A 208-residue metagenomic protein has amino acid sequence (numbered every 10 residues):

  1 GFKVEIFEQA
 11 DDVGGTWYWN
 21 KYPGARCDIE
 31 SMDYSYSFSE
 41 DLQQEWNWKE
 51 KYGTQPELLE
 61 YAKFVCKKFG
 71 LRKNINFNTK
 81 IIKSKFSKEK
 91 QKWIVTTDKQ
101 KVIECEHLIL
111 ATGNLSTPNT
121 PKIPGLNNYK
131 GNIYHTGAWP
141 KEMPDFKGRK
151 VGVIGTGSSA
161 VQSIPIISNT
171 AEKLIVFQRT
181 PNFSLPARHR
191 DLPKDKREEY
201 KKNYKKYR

Functional and structural regions predicted by a protein language model:
G1-D12, Y18, L108-R208: Rossmann-like dinucleotide-binding core of oxidoreductases
V13, M32, K80, Q91 (+1 more regions): Residues that flank catalytic or metal-binding motifs in active/ligand-binding sites
Y18-Y61, P181-R208: Glycine-rich active-site loop/strand segments that organize a redox cofactor
W19-Y22, I29, K85-E89, L126: FAD-dinucleotide binding site
S37, T96, H135: Residues in well-ordered beta-strands of folded domains
E40, I82, K88, P140-K141 (+1 more regions): Residue-level detector of flexible, active-site-proximal loop/helix-junction positions within diverse enzyme catalytic
W48-L115: Feature captures the FAD/FMN-dependent oxidoreductase FAD-binding
